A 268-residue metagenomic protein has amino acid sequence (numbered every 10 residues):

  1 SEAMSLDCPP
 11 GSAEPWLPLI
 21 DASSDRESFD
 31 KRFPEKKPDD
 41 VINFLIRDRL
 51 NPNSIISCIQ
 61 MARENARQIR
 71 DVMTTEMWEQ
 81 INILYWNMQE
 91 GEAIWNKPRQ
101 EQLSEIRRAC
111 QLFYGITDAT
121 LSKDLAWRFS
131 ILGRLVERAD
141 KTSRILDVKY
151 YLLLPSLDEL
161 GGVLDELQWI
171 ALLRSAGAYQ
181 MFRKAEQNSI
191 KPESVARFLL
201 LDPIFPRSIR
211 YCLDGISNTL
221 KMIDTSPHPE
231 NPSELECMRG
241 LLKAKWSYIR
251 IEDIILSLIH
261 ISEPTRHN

Functional and structural regions predicted by a protein language model:
S1-L258, S262, R266: Alpha-helical transmembrane segments and their helix-helix packing motifs
